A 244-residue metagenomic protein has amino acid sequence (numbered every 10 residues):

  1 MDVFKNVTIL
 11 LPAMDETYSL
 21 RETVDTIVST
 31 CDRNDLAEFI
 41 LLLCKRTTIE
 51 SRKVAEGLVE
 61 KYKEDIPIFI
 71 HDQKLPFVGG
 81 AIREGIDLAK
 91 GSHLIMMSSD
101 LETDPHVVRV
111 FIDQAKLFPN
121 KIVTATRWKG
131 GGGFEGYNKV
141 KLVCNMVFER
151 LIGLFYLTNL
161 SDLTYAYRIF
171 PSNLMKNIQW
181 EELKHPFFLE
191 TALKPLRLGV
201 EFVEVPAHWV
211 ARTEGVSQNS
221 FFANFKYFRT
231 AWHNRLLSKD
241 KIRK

Functional and structural regions predicted by a protein language model:
M1-V7, P12, Y18, D25 (+4 more regions): Hydrophobic helical membrane-anchoring modules
K5-T8, V28-L41, D65-I68: Short loop->beta transition adjacent to catalytic acidic/histidine clusters or analogous donor-positioning motifs
E16-S19, T47, V78, D104: Donor nucleotide-sugar binding loop of glycosyltransferases
A37-I40, R52-L88: Conserved donor nucleotide-binding strand/loop of the catalytic core
L43-K53, L101: A conserved acidic beta->alpha catalytic loop
Q73-L88, P105-E181, H185, R212-F222 (+1 more regions): Acceptor/aglycone-binding surface of glycosyltransferases and processive sugar-polymer synthases
L94: Short aromatic/hydrophobic "clamp" motif used to bind/position activated sugar donors
M97-S99: Catalytic metal- and UDP-sugar-binding loop of GT-A-like glycosyltransferases, i.e., residues flanking the conserved
